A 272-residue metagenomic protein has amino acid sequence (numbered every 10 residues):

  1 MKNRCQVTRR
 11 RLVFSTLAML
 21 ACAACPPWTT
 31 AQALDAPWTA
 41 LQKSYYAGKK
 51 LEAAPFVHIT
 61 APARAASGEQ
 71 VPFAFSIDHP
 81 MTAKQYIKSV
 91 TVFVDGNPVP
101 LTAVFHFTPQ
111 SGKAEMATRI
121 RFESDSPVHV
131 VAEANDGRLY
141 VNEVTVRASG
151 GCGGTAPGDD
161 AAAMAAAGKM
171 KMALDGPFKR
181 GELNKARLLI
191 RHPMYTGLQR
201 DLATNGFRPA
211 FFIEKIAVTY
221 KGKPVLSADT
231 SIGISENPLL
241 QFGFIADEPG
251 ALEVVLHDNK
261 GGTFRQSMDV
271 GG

Functional and structural regions predicted by a protein language model:
K2-L20: N-terminal secretory signal peptides and thylakoid transit peptides that target proteins across membranes
P26-A53: C-terminal segment of N-terminal export signals and the immediately downstream linker at the start of the mature
K43-Q70, A162-R180: N-terminal edge beta-strand
T60, P72-P80, K185-P193, D201-T204: Short edge beta-strand/loop segments characteristic of extracellular beta-sandwich folds
T108-M116, I232-Q241: Aromatic sugar-binding surface patches on proteins that engage polysaccharides or sugar-phosphate polymers
E123-P127, L183, D247-A251: Extracellular Ig-like/FN3 beta-sandwich strand-entry sites
N135-V141, H257-Q266: Short acidic/polar inter-strand loop motif in beta-rich domains
T145-G151, D269-G272: Short beta-strand edge segments in extracellular beta-sheet folds
